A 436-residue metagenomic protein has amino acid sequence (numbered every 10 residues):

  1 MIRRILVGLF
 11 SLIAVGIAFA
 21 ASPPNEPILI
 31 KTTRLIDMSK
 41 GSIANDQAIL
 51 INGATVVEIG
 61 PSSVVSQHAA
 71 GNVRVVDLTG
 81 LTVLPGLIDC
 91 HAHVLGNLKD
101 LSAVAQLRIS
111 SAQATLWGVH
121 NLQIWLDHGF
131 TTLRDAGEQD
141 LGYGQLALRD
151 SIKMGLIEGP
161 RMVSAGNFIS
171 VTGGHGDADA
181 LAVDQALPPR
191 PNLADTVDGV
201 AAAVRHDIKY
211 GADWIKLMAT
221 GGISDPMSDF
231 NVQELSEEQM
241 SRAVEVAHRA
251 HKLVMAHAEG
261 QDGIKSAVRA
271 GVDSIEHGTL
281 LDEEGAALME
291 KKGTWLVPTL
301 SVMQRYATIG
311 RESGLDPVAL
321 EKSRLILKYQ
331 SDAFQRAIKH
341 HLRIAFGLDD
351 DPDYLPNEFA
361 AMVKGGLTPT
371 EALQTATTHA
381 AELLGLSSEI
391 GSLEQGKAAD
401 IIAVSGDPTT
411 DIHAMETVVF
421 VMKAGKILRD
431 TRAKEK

Functional and structural regions predicted by a protein language model:
I5-I17: Bacterial N-terminal signal peptides
S22-E26, L35, K40-L84, I152: Histidine-rich, glycine-flanked metal-binding segment
L81-L156, T172, E238, D262 (+1 more regions): Metal-associated gating/positioning segment near the N- to mid-region
G96-A114, T172-P188, I223-E237, K292-K328: Active-site gating loops and adjacent loop-to-helix segments of metal-dependent hydrolytic enzymes
L98-K99, Q145, G174, D225-M227 (+6 more regions): Histidine/acidic-residue-rich catalytic or RNA/ligand-binding cores of hydrolases and nuclease-related proteins
V119-Y143, E158-F168, A212-D225, L253 (+2 more regions): Divalent metal-dependent hydrolysis catalytic cores, especially in the metallo-beta-lactamase
A147, D198-L296, R324-I344: Histidine/acidic residue-rich metal-binding segments in metalloenzymes
R249, L253, P317-P408: His/Asp/Glu-enriched, well-ordered alpha-helical/loop segment that forms or immediately abuts the divalent-metal
